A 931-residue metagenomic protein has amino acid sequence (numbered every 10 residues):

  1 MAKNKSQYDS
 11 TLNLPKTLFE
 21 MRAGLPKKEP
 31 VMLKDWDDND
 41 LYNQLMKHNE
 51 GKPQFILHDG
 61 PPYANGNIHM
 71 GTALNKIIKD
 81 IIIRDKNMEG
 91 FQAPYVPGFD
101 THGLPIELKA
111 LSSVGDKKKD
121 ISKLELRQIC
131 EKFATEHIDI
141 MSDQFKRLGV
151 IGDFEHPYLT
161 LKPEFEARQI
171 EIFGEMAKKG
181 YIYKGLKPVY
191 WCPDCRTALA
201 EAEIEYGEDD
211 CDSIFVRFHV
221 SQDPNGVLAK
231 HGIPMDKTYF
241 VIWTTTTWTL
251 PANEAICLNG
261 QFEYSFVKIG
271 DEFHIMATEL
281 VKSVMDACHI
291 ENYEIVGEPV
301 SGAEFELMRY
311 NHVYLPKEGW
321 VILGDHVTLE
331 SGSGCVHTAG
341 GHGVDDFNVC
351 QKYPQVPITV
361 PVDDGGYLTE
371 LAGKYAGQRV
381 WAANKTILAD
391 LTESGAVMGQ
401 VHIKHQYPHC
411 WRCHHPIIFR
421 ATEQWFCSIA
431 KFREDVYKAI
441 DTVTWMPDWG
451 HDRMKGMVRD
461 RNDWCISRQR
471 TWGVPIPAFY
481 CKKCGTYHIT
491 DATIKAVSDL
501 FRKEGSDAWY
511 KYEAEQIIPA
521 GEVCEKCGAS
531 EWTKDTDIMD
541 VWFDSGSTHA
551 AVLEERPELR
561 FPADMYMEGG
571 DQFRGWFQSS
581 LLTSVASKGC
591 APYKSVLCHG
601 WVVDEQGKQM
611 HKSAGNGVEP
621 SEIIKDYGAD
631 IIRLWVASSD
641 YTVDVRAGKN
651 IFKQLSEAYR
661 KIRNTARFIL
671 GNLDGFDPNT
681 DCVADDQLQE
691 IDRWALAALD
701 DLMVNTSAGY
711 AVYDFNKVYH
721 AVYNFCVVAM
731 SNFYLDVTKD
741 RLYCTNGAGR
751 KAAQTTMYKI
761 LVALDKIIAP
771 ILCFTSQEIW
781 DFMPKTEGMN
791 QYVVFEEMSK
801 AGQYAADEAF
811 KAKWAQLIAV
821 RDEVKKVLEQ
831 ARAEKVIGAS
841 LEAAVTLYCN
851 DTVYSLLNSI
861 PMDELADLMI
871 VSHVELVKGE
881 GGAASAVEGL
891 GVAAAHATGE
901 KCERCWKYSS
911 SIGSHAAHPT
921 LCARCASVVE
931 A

Functional and structural regions predicted by a protein language model:
A2-L25, V31, D35-N39, L111-P251 (+13 more regions): Residue patterns forming the tRNA-binding/recognition surfaces of aminoacyl-tRNA synthetases and related DALR
K47-K109, I242-P251, C257, I322-V349 (+4 more regions): N-terminal catalytic cores of NTP/NDP-binding nucleotidyl/phosphoryl-transfer enzymes
N49, P53-G60, G71-L74, I78 (+18 more regions): Secondary-structure capping and boundary motifs in well-ordered enzyme cores
D100, V189, P193, L199-G207 (+6 more regions): Acidic, turn-prone loop/beta-hairpin segments
C192, C410, C481, G521-C527 (+2 more regions): Short cysteine-rich clusters marking metal-coordination/redox-active sites
R196, Q469, G485, G528-A529 (+2 more regions): Cys/His-coordinated zinc-binding microdomains
Q222, G319, Y353-G366, R470-W472 (+1 more regions): Alpha-helical recognition segments enriched in aromatics with Gly/Pro capping that present substrate-recognition
V321-I322, A886-T920: C-terminal accessory/binding modules appended to enzymatic or scaffolding proteins
